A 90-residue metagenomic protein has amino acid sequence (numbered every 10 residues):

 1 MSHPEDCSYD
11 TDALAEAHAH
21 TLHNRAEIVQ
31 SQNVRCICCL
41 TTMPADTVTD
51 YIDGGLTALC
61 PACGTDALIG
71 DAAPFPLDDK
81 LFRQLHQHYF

Functional and structural regions predicted by a protein language model:
E5-T11: Long, low-complexity intrinsically disordered regions enriched in Ser/Thr, Asp/Glu, Pro/Gly
D12-N24, T41-T47: Short Cys/His-rich Zn2+-coordinating modules
V29-V34, D53-T57: Short metal-coordination and nucleic-acid-contact micro-motifs, chiefly zinc-binding Cys/His arrays
C36-C39, C60-C63: Short cysteine-rich clusters marking metal-coordination/redox-active sites
A45-T49, I69-G70: Short, non-ligating residues that shape and space the ligands of small metal-coordination modules and catalytic
T49-A58, P74-P76: Short linker/helix segments within small regulatory modules
T65-D79: Short metal-binding segments enriched for Cys and/or His
F82-F90: Amphipathic alpha-helical binding modules
